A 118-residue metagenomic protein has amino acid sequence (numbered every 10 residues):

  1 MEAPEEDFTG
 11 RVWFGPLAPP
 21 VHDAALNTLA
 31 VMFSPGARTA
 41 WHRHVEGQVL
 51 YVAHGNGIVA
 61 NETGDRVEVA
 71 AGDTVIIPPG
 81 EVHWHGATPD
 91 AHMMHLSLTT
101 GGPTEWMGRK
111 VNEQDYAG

Functional and structural regions predicted by a protein language model:
M1-L26, E105-G118: A short, N-terminal "cap"/entry segment at the start of jelly-roll beta-barrel domains of the cupin/DSBH fold
G10-W13, A24-L29, E46-Q48, G55 (+1 more regions): A generic structural signal for short beta-strands and their flanking turns/coil linkers
W13-P16, N27-H44, P79: Conserved short histidine dyad/triad with adjacent acidic residue
H22, I58, R66, A70-A71 (+1 more regions): Ligand-binding loop in jelly-roll beta-barrel domains
L29-V31, L50, L96: Conserved hydrophobic/aromatic positions in well-ordered beta-strands
R38, R43-A71, E81: A short beta-strand-loop-beta hairpin characteristic of the jelly-roll/cupin
